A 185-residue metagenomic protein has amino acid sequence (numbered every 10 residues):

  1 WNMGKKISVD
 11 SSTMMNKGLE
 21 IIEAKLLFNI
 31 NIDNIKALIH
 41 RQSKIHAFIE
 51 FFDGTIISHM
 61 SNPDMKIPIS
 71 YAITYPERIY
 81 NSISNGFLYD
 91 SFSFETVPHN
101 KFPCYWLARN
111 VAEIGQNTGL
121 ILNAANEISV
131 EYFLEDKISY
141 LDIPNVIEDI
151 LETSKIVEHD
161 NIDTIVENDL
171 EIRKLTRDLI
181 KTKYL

Functional and structural regions predicted by a protein language model:
W1-L185: Catalytic, metal-anchored helix/loop core of enzyme active sites in primary metabolism
